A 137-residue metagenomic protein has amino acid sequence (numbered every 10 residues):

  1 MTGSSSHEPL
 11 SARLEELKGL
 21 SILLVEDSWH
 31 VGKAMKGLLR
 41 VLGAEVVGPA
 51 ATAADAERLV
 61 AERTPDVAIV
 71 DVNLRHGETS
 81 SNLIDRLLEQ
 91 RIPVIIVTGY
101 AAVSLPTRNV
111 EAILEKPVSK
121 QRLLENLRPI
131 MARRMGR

Functional and structural regions predicted by a protein language model:
M1-S21, A54, S119-R137: Non-catalytic signal-transmission and effector/linker regions of two-component phosphorelay proteins
E26: Conserved acidic carboxylate
W29-G48: Two-component/phosphorelay signaling modules centered on CheY-like receiver
K36, P49-V67, V72-R75: Acidic, metal-coordinating helix/loop segments flanking the phosphotransfer/catalytic sites of two-component signaling
A61-R63, R86-I92, V103: Conserved phosphotransfer cores of two-component systems
V70-L88: Conserved phosphotransfer microenvironments
V97-T98: Hydrophobic/aromatic residues positioned on beta-strands within the core alpha/beta folds
K116: A Lys-centered signature of the CheY-like receiver
